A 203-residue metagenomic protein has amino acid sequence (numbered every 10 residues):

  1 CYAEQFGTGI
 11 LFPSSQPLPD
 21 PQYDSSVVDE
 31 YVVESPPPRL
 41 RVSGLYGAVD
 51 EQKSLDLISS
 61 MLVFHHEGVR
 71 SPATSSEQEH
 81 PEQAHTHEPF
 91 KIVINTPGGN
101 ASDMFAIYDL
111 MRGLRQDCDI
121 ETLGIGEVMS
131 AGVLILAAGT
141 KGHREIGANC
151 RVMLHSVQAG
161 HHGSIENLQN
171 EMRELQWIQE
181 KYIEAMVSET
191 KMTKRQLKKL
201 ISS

Functional and structural regions predicted by a protein language model:
C1-S203: Terminal-region recognition feature
